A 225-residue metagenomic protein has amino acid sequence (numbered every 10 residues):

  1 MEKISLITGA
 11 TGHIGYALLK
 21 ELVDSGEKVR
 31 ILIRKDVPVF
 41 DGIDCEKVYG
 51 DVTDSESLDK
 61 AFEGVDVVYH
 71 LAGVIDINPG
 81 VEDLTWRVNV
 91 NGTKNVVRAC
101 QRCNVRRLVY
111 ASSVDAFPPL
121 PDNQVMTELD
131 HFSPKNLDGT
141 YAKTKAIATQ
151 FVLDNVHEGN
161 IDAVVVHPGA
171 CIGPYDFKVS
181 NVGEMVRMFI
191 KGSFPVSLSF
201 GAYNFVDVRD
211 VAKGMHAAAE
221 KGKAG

Functional and structural regions predicted by a protein language model:
I4-S25: N-terminal Rossmann NAD(P)H-binding glycine-rich loop of SDR-like oxidoreductase domains
C45-N91, A99-R102: NAD(P)H-binding glycine-rich loop region in Rossmannoid oxidoreductase-like domains and their noncatalytic homologs
I77, V114-Q124, C171-Y175, S180: Conserved catalytic-site region of short-chain dehydrogenase/reductase
N91-Y141: Conserved Rossmann-fold NAD(P)-dependent oxidoreductase catalytic core, especially the SDR/UDP-sugar
L137-V164: Active-site Tyr-X1-5-Lys
D138-G139, G169-K178, S197-R209: Glycine-rich "substrate-gating" loop/helix at the edge of Rossmann-like oxidoreductase active sites
G159-I161, G173-E184, A217-G225: Glycine/proline-rich active-site loop of Rossmann-fold NAD(P)-dependent oxidoreductases
V186-V196, A202-G225: Alpha-helical substrate-binding/gating segment
